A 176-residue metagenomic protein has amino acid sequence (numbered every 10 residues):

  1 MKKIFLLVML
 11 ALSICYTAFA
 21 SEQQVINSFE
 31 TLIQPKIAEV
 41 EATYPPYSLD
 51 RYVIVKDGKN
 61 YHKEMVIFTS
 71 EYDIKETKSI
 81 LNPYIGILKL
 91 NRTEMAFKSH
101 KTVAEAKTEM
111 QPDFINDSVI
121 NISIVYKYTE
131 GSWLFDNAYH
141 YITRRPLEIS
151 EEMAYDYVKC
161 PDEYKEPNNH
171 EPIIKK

Functional and structural regions predicted by a protein language model:
I4-I14: Sec-dependent N-terminal signal peptides
L6, N82-G86, I120: Residues at beta-strand starts and edge strands
C15-A20: Sec/Tat signal peptide C-region and signal peptidase I cleavage site
S21-K89: N-terminal secretory signal peptides
F29-I37, A106, F114-S123, T129-E130 (+1 more regions): Low-complexity, intrinsically disordered terminal/linker segments enriched in charged and Gly/Pro repeats
I87-V119: Mixed-charge, low-complexity intrinsically disordered segments
